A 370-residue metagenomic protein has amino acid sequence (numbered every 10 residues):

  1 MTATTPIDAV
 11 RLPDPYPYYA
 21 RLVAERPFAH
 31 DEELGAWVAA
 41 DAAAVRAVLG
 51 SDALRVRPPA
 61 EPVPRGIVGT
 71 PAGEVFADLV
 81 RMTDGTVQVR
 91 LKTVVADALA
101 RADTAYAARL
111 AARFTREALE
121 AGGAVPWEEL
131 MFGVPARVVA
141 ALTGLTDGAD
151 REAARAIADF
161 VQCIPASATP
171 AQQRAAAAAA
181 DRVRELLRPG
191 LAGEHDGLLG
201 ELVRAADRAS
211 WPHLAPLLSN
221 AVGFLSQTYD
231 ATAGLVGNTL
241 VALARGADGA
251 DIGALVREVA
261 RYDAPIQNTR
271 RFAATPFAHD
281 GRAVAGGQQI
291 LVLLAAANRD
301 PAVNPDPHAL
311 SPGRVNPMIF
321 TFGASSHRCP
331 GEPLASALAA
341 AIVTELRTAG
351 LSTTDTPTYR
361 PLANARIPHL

Functional and structural regions predicted by a protein language model:
M1-E128, R137-R151, Q162-S167, A177: Active-site substrate-recognition loop segments, prototypically the cytochrome P450 B′-helix/B-C loop
L142-G148, V241-G249, R299-A302: Cytochrome P450
R155-S210: Cytochrome P450 catalytic core segment centered on helix I
W211, A250-R282: Conserved cytochrome P450 K-helix E-x-x-R motif and the immediately C-terminal K′/meander segment
P216-D251, P330-L351: Cytochrome P450 catalytic-core helices
A295-N316: Conserved cytochrome P450 K-helix/beta-meander segment immediately N-terminal to the heme-binding cysteine loop
